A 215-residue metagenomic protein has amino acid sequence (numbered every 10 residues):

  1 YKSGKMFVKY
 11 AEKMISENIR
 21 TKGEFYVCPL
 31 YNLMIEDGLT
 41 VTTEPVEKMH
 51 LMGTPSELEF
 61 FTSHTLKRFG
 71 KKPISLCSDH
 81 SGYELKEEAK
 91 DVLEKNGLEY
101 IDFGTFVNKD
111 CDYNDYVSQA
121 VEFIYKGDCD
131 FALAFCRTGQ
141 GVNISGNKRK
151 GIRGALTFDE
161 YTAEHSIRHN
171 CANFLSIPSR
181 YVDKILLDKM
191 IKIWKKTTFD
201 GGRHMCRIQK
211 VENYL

Functional and structural regions predicted by a protein language model:
Y1-H50, S56-E59: Catalytic-core segments of class I nucleotidyltransferases/pyrophosphorylases that form NMP-activated intermediates
L39, K71, D128-D130: Short, high-confidence coil segments that cap the C-terminus of an alpha-helix and link into the following beta-strand
E59-I74, N213-Y214: SAM-dependent methyltransferases
S75-E84, E160-L215: C-terminal binding/interaction regions
E84-N96: Short, solvent-exposed amphipathic alpha-helices that sit in or adjacent to ligand/effector-binding or catalytic
E99-D110: A short beta-strand-loop structural module common to alpha/beta enzyme folds
K109-S118: Structural motif
Q119-A155: Helix-adjacent hinge/juxtasegments
